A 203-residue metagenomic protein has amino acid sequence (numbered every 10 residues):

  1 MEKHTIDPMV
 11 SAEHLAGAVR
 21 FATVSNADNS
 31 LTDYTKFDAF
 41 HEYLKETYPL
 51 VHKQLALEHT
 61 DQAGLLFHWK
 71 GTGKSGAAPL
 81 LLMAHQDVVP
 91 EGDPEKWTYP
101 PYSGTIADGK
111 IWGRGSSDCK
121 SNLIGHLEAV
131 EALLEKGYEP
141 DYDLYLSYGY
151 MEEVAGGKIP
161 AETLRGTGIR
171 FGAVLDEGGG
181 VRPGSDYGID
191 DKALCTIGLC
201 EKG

Functional and structural regions predicted by a protein language model:
M1-R114, K136-P140: Acidic/His- and Gly-rich active-site-bordering loop/insert found across diverse amide/peptide-bond hydrolases
A56-E58, T196-K202: Short Gly/Pro-enriched turn/cap motifs at secondary-structure boundaries
T98, I169, C200-G203: A short, structural micro-pattern
S117-G198: Acidic/histidine-rich catalytic neighborhood of metal-dependent amide-processing enzymes
